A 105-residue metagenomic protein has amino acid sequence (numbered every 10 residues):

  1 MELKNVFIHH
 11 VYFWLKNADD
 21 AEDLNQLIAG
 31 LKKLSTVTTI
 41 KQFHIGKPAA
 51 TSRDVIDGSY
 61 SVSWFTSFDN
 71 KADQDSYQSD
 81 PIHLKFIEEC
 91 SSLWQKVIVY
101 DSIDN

Functional and structural regions predicted by a protein language model:
M1-S61, F65, D69-S76, I103-N105: Short S/T/G/P-rich N-terminal loop/turn motif that feeds into the first structured element of a domain
K71-S92: C-terminal structural segments of small proteins and small subunits
